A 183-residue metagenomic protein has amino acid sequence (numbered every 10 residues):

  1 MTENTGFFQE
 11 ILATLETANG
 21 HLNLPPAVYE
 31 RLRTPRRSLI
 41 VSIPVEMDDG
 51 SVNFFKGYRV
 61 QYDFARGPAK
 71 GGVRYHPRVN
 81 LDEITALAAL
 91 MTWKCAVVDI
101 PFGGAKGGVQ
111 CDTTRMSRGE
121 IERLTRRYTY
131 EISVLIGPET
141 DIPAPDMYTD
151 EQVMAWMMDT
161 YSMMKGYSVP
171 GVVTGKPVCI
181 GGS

Functional and structural regions predicted by a protein language model:
T2-S42: Short, Gly/Pro- and small/polar-rich lid/capping loops
E3-G6, L24, V79, M116 (+1 more regions): Short coil/turn linker and secondary-structure boundary residues
Q9, A13-G20, D82-A89, R123-Y130 (+2 more regions): A broad, structural surface signal
E10, R36-I40, V52, V79-E83 (+2 more regions): Generic alpha-helix structural propensity
H21-P35, Y62-P77, G107, Y130-P143: Charged, low-complexity, helix/coiled-coil-prone segments
V41-T113: Glycine-rich, N-terminal phosphate-binding loop and its surrounding beta-alpha-beta segment
H76, A96-S183: Glycine/serine-rich phosphate-binding loop and adjoining beta1-alpha1 elements at the start of nucleotide-handling
